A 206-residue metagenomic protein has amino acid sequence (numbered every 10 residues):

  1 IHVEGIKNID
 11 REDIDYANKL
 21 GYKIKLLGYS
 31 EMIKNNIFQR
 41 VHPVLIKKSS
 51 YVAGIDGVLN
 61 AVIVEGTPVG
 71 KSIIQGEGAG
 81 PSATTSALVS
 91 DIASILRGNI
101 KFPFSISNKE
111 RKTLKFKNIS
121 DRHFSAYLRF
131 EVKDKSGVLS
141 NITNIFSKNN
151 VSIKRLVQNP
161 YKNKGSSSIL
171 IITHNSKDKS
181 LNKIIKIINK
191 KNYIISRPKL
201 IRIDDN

Functional and structural regions predicted by a protein language model:
I1-G54, L59: Substrate-binding/catalytic subdomain of NAD(P)-dependent oxidoreductase enzymes
H2, I73-Q75, I195: Generic, ordered loop/turn and secondary-structure boundary motif
E4-E12, L59, A79, A83-S90 (+4 more regions): Conserved active-site and cofactor/substrate-binding residues in soluble primary-metabolism enzymes
Y16-N18, M32-I33, G54-D56, G66 (+3 more regions): A generic structural signal for short, solvent-exposed coil/turn residues that cap or connect secondary-structure
A17, I24-L26, V41, V62-V64 (+6 more regions): Generic structural hydrophobic/aromatic packing signal, biased to beta-strands
F38-K133: Catalytic, metal-anchored helix/loop core of enzyme active sites in primary metabolism
I92-N206: A conserved regulatory-domain signal marking ACT and ACT-like small-molecule sensing domains and adjacent regulatory
